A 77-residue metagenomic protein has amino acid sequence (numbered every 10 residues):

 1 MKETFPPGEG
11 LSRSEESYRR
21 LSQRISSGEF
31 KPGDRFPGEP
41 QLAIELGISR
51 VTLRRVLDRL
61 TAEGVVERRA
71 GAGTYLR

Functional and structural regions predicted by a protein language model:
M1-V51, R55-D58, A62-E63, E67: Extreme N-terminal segment that seeds HTH/winged-HTH DNA-binding domains in transcriptional regulators
P37-G38, A72-R77: Minor-groove-contacting beta-hairpin "wing" of winged helix-turn-helix DNA-binding domains
